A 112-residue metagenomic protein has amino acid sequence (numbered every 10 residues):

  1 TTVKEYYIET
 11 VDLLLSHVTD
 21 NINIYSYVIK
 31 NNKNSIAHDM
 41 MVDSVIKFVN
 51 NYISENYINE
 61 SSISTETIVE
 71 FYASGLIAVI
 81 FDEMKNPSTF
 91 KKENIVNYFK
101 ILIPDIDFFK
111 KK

Functional and structural regions predicted by a protein language model:
T1, Y25-V28, N56, E83-P87: Secondary-structure edge/capping motif, primarily at the C-terminal ends of alpha-helices and the immediately following
T1-I24: Hydrophobic alpha-helical connector segments
Y6-E9, S61-I68: A ubiquitous short alpha-helical element
L13-H17, N32-Y57, E66-E70, S74: Amphipathic alpha-helical packing segments from all-alpha helical-bundle domains
S26-V28, A37, K92: Short, hydrophobic secondary-structure boundary micro-motifs
S54, E66, A73-A78, D82-K112: C-terminal peripheral helix-coil segments that are non-catalytic and often amphipathic
